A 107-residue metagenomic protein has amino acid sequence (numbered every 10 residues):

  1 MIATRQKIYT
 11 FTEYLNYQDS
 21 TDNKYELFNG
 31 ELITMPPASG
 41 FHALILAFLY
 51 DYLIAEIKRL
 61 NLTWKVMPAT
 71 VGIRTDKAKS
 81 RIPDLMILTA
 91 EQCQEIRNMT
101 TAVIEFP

Functional and structural regions predicted by a protein language model:
M1-P107: Gly/Pro/Ser/Thr-rich low-complexity, intrinsically disordered segments predominantly at protein N-termini
